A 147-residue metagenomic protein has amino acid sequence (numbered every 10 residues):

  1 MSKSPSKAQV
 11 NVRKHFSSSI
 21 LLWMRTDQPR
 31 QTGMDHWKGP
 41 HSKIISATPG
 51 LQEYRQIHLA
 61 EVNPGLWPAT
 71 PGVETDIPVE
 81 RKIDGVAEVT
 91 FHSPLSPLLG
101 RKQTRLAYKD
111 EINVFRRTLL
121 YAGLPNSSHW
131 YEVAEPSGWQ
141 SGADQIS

Functional and structural regions predicted by a protein language model:
M1-S147: Macromolecular interaction modules
